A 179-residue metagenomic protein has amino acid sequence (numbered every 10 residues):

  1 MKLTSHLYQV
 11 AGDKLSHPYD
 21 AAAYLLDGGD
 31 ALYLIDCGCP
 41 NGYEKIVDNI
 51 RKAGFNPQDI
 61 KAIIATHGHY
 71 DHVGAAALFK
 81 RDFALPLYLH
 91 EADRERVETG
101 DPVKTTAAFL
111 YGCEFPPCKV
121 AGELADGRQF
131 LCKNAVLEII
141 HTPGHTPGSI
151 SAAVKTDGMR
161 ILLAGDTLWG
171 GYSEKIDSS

Functional and structural regions predicted by a protein language model:
M1-A53, S151-G165: Conserved beta-strand hairpin/beta-sheet module of binuclear metal-dependent hydrolase folds, prominently
L3-G12, A108-G112, K133-L137: Short Pro/Gly-enriched beta-strand edge/turn motifs at strand-loop
K14-L15, E114, K119-A121, H141-H145: Short Gly/Pro-enriched turn/cap motifs at secondary-structure boundaries
L15, A92-R94, T167-W169: Short, acidic/turn-prone active-site loops that include or flank metal/cofactor- and phosphate-binding residues
Y19-D20, V97-G100, Y172-E174: Short, charged, surface-exposed secondary-structure boundary motifs
Y33-D36, A62-A65, E138-H141: Short catalytic-loop micro-motif centered on adjacent basic/acidic residues
C39-N41, V103, Q129-L131, V136-S179: Metallo-beta-lactamase
N41-E44, R51-Q129, R160: Active-site HxH/HxHxD metal-binding segment of metal-dependent hydrolases
